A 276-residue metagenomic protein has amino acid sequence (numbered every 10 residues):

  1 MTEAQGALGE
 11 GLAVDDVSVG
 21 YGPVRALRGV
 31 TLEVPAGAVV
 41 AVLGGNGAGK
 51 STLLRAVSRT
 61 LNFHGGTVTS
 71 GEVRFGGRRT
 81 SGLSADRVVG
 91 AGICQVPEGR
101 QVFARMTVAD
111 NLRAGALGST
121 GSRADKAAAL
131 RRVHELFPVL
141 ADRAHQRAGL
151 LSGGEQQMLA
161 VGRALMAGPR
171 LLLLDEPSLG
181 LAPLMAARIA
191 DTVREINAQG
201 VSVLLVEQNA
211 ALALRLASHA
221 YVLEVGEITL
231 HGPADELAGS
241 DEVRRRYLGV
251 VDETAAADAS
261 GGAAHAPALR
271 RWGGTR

Functional and structural regions predicted by a protein language model:
G22, L61-H64, V108-K126, P138 (+2 more regions): ABC-type ATPase nucleotide-binding domains, specifically the catalytic core motifs of the NBD
L43-G45: The feature captures the beta-strand-to-loop junction immediately N-terminal to the Walker
T60-L61, E72-V88, T120-S122, P233-A234: ABC ATPase NBD Q-loop/coupling interface
R147-L151, E155: Conserved ABC ATPase signature
A164-L165: ABC ATPase C-loop
G168: Conserved catalytic motifs of ABC-family nucleotide-binding domains
